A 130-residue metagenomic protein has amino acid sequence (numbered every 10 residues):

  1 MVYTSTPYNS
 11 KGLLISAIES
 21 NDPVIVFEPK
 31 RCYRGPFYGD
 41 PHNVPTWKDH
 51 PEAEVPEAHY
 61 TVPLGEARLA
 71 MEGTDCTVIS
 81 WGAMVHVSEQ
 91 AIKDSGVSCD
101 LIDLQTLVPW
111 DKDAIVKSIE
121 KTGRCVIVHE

Functional and structural regions predicted by a protein language model:
M1-S20: Conserved thiamine diphosphate
N21-P23, D75: Short, surface-exposed beta-edge/turn micro-motifs
K30-E130: Thiamine diphosphate
